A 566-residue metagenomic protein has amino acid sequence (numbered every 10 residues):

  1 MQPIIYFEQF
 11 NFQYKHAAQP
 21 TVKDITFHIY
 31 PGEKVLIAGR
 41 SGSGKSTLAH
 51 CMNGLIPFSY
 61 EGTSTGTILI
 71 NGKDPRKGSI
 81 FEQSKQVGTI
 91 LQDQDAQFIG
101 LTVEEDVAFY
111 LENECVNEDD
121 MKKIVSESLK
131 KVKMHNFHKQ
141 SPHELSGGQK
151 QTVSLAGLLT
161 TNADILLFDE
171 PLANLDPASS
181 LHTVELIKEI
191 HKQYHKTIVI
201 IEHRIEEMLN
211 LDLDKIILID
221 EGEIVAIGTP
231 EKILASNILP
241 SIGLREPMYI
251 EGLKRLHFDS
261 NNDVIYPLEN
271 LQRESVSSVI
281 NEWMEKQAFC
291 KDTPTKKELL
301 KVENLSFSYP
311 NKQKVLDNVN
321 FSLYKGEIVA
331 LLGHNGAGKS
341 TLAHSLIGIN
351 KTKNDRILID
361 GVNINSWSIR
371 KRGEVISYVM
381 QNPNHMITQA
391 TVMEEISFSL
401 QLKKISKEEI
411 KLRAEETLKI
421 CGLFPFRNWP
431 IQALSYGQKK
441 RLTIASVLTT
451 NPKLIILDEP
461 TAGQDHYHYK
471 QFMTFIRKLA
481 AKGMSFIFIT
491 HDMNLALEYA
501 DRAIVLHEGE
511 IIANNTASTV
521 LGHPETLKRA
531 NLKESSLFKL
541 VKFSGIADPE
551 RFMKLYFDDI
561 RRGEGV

Functional and structural regions predicted by a protein language model:
A38-R40, L332-H334: The feature captures the beta-strand-to-loop junction immediately N-terminal to the Walker
N53, I347: Helix-to-loop junction immediately C-terminal to a conserved catalytic motif
E61-K73, D355-N363: Conserved ABC transporter NBD signature motif
D119-F137, S397, E408-F426: Conserved ABC ATPase "signature" region
S141-L145, Q149, P430-L434: Conserved ABC ATPase signature
L166-D169, I455-D458: Catalytic Walker B motif of ABC-type/P-loop ATPase nucleotide-binding domains
E221-G222, E508-G509: Conserved ABC ATPase "signature" C-loop
